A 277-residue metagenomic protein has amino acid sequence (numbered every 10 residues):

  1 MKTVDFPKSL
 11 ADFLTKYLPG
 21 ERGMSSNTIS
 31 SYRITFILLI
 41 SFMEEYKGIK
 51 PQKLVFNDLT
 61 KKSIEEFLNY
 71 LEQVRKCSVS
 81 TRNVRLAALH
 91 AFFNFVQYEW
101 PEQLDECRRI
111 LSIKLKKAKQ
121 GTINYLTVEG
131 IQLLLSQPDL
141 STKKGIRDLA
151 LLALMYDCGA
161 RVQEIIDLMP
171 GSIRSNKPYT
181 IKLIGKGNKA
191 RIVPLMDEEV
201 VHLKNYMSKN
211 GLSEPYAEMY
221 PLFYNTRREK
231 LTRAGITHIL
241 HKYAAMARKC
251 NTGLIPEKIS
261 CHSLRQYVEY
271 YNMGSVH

Functional and structural regions predicted by a protein language model:
M1-H277: Conserved catalytic core of the tyrosine transesterase superfamily
